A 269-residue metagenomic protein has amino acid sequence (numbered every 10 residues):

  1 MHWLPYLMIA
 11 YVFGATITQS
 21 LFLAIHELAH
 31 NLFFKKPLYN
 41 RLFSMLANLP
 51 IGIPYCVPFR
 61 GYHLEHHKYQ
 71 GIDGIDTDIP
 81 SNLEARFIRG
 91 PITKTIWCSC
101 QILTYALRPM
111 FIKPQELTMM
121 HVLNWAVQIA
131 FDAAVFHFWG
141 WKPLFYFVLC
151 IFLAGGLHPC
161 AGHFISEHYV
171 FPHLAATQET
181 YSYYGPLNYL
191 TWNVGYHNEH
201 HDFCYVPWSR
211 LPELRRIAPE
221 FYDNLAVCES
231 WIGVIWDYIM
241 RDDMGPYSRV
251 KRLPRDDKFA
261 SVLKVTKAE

Functional and structural regions predicted by a protein language model:
M1-A15, A24, L49-Y146, S209-E269: Non-catalytic, topology-defining segments of multipass membrane proteins
M1-M8, S44, F145-V148, P172-G185: Short, motif-level signal for alpha-helix interfacial/capping segments enriched in acidic residues and aromatics/proline
F13-I25, Y55-V57, I102-A106, F147-L174 (+1 more regions): Transmembrane alpha-helical segments that form the membrane-embedded catalytic/substrate-channel core of multi-pass
T16, F43, A126-V127, L153: Membrane-embedded alpha-helical segments of multi-pass membrane proteins, especially the transmembrane helices
T18-K36, P58-G71, V170, N193-L211: Acidic (Asp/Glu-rich) catalytic motifs at the cytosolic membrane interface
A29, F33-I51, G74-R89, L174-L187: Juxtamembrane helix-capping/reentrant segments at transmembrane boundaries
H30-N31, K35, P109, K113 (+2 more regions): Transmembrane helix-loop junctions in multipass membrane proteins, especially transporters and channels
P186-V194: Hydrophobic alpha-helical transmembrane segments of multi-pass membrane transport proteins, especially secondary
